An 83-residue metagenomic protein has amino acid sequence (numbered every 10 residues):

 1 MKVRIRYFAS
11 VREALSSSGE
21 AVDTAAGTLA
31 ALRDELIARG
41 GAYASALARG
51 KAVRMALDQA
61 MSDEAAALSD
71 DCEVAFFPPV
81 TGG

Functional and structural regions predicted by a protein language model:
M1-T81: Ubiquitin-like/PB1-type beta-grasp interaction modules and other compact soluble beta-rich domains
